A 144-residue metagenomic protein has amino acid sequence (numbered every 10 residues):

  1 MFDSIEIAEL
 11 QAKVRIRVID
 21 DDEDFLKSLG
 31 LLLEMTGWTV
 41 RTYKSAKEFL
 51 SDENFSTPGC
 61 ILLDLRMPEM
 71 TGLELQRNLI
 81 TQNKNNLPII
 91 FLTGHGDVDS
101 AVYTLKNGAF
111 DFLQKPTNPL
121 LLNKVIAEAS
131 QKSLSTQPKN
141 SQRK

Functional and structural regions predicted by a protein language model:
M1-R17, G30: Non-catalytic signal-transmission and effector/linker regions of two-component phosphorelay proteins
I5, E23-R41: Two-component/phosphorelay signaling modules centered on CheY-like receiver
D20, L63-D64, T93: Active-site residues of response regulator receiver
K44-S45, T71-L75: Acidic catalytic/metal-coordinating carboxylates
M67: Receiver (REC) domain active-site loop signature in two-component systems and cognate sites in sensor histidine kinases
L73-N85, Y103: Short amphipathic alpha-helix used as the core "switch/output" element in two-component signaling
D97, L113-I126: C-terminal output helix
